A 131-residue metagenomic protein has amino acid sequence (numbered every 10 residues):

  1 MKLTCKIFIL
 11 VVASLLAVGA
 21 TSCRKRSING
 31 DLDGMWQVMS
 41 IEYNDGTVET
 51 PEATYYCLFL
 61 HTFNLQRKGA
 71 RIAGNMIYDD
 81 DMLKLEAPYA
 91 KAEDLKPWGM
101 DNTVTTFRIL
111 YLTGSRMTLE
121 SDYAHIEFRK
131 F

Functional and structural regions predicted by a protein language model:
M1-I9: Bacterial N-terminal signal peptides that target proteins for export
G19-S22: C-terminal motif of bacterial Sec signal peptides marking the signal peptidase cleavage site
R24-R26: Bacterial signal peptide processing site
G30-G46: Tryptophan-anchored aromatic micro-motifs
V48-A92: N-terminal glycine/threonine-rich, aromatic-flanked beta-hairpin/loop signature
K84-R108: An anionic, turn-rich surface loop/hairpin at beta-sheet edges that serves as a generic interaction/coordination patch
R108-E127: Short, exposed beta-strand-loop hairpins at the edges of beta-sheets in extracellular/periplasmic proteins
K130-F131: Short, solvent-exposed mixed-charge patches
